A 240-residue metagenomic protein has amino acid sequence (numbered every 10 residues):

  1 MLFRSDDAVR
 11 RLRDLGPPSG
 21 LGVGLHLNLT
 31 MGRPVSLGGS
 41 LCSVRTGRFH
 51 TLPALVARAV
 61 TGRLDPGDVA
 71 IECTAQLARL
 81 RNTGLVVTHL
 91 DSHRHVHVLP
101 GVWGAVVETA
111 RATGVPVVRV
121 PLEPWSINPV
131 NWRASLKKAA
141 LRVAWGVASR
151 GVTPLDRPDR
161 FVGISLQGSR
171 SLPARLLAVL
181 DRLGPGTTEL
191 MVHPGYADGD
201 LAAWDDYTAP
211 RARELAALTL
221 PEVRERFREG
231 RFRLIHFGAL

Functional and structural regions predicted by a protein language model:
D6-G22, C42-T46, R81-N82, R111 (+1 more regions): Acidic (Asp/Glu)-rich catalytic clusters
R11-R13, A70, T74, A78 (+7 more regions): Histidine/acidic residue-rich metal-binding segments in metalloenzymes
G20-H26, V86-D91, P116-R119, D156-P158 (+2 more regions): Structural preference for beta-strand elements that scaffold enzyme active sites
R33-D65, D206: Active-site gating loops and adjacent loop-to-helix segments of metal-dependent hydrolytic enzymes
R33-G39, W103, P129-N131, S169-L172 (+1 more regions): Histidine/acidic-residue-rich catalytic or RNA/ligand-binding cores of hydrolases and nuclease-related proteins
T74-D156, L166-L172, D181: Catalytic domains of cell-wall/extracellular-matrix polysaccharide-remodeling enzymes, centered on de-N-acetylation
A203-L240: C-terminal domain-boundary segment and adjacent tail
